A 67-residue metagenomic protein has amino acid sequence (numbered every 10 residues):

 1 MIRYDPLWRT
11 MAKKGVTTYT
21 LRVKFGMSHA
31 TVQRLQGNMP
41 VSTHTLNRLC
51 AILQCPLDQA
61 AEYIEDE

Functional and structural regions predicted by a protein language model:
M1-T20: A short, Lys/Arg-rich alpha-helix, primarily the initiator
W8, Y19, Q33, N47 (+1 more regions): Residues within the helices of the helix-turn-helix
A12, V23, A51: Alpha-helical residues within the helix-turn-helix
G15-Q33: Short alpha-helical DNA-recognition segment
L35-Q36, I64: DNA major-groove recognition helix of helix-turn-helix
N38-A51: Short, basic-rich loop-to-helix N-cap that marks the start of a DNA-contacting helix
Q54-E67: Short C-terminal boundary/hinge segments that cap the last helix of small helical domains
